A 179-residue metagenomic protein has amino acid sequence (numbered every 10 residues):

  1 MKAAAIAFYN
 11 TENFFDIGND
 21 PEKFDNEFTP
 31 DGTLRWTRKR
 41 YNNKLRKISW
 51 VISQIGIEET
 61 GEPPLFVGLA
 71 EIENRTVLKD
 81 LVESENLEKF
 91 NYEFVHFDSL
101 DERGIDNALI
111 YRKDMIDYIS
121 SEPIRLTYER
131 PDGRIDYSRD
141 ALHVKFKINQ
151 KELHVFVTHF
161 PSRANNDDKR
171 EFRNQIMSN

Functional and structural regions predicted by a protein language model:
M1-L87, N91, V95-L100, I105: N-terminal, active-site-proximal structural segment of metallo-dependent hydrolase catalytic domains
M1-R40, R112-N179: Active-site regions of metal-assisted phosphoester/phosphodiester hydrolases, unifying DNase/endonuclease modules
E88-Y128: Extracytoplasmic mature domains of secreted/periplasmic and thylakoid-lumen proteins
